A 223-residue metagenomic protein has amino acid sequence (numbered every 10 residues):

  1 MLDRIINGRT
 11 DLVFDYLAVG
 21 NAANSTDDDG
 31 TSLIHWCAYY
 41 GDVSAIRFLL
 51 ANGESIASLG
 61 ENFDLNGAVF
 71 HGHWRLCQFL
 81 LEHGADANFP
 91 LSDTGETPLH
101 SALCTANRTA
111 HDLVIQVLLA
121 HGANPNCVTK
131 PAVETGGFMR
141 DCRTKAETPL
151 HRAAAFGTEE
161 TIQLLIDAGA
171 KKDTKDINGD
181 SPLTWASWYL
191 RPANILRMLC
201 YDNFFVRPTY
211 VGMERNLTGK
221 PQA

Functional and structural regions predicted by a protein language model:
M1, T26-L33, S58-G67, P90-L103 (+3 more regions): Ankyrin-repeat boundary/"N-cap" motif
M1-D3, H121, A168, W185-A223: Ankyrin-repeat-protein effector appendages
M1-W36: N-terminal segments that cap or nucleate solenoid repeat domains
L12, S44-A45, R75-L76, A110-V114 (+2 more regions): Conserved ankyrin/ankyrin-like repeat signature
F14-A22, R47-S55, Q78-D86, Q116-P125 (+2 more regions): Ankyrin repeat domain, specifically the short helix-to-loop turn at the C-terminus of the second helix of each repeat
R140-W185, Y189: Ankyrin-repeat and related helical/solenoid repeat scaffolds used for protein-protein interactions
